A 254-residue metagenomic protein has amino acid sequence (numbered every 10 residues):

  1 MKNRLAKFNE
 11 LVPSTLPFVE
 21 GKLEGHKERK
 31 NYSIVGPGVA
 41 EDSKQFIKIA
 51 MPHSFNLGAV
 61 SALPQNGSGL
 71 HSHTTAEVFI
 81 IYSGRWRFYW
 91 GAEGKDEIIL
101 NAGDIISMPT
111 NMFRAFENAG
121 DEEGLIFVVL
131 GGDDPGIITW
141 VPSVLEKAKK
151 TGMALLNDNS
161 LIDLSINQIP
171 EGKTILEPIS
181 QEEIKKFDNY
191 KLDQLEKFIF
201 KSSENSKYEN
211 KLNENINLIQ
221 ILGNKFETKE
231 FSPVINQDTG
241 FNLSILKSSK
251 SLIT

Functional and structural regions predicted by a protein language model:
M1-S54, D158-I253: A short, N-terminal "cap"/entry segment at the start of jelly-roll beta-barrel domains of the cupin/DSBH fold
P52-L57, T75-A76, R85, G103 (+2 more regions): Extracellular structured ligand-interaction cores
H53, G58, N66, R87-W90 (+4 more regions): Ligand-binding pocket scaffold of soluble enzyme catalytic domains
L57-S61, V78, E97, I105-S107 (+1 more regions): Conserved hydrophobic/aromatic beta-strand scaffold that supports enzyme active sites
A62-Q65, L100-G120, V129-G131, T254: Conserved metal-binding segment of the jelly-roll/cupin
S72-A102, M112, S251-T254: A short beta-strand-loop-beta hairpin characteristic of the jelly-roll/cupin
V78-I80, S107, D121-W140: A short hydrophobic beta-strand segment most commonly corresponding to one strand of the jelly-roll/cupin
V141-I162: Glycine- and charge-enriched low-complexity intrinsically disordered segments
